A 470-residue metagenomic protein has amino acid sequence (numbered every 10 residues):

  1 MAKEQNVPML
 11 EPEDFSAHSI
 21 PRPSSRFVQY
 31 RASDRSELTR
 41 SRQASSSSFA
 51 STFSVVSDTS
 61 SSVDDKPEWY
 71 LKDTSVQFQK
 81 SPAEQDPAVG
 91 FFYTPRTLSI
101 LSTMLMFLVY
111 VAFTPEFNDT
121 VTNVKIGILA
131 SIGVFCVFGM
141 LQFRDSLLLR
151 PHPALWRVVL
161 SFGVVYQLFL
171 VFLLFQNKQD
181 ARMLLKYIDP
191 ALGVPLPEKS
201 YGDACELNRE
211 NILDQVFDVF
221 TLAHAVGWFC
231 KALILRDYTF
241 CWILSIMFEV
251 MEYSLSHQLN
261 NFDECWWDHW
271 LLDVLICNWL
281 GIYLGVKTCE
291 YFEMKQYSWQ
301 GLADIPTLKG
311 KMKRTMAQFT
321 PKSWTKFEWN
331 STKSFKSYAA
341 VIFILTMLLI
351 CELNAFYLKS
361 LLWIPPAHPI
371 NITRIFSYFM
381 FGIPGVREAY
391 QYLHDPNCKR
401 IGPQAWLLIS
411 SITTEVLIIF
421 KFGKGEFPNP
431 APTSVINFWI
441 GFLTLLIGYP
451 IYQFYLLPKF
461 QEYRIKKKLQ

Functional and structural regions predicted by a protein language model:
A2-F240, Y253-C265, D273, N278-Q470: Bulky hydrophobic segments
F248-E252: GT-A fold catalytic core of metal-dependent nucleotide-sugar glycosyltransferases, centered on the diacidic
